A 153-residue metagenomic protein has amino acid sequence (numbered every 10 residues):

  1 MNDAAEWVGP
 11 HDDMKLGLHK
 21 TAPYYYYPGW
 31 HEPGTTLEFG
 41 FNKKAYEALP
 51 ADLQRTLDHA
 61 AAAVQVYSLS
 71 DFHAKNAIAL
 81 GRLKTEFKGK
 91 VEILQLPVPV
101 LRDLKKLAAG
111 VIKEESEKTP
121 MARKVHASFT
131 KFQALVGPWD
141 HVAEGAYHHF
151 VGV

Functional and structural regions predicted by a protein language model:
M1-V153: N-terminal secretory/targeting leader peptides
